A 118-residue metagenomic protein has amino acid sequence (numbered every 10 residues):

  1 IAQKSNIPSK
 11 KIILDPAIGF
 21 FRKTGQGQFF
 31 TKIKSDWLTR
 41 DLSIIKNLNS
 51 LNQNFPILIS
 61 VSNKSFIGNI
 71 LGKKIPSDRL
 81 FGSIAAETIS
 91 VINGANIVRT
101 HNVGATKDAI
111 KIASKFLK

Functional and structural regions predicted by a protein language model:
I1-K4, P8-K10, F20-K118: Active-site-adjacent loop and "lid" segments of alpha/beta metabolic enzymes
